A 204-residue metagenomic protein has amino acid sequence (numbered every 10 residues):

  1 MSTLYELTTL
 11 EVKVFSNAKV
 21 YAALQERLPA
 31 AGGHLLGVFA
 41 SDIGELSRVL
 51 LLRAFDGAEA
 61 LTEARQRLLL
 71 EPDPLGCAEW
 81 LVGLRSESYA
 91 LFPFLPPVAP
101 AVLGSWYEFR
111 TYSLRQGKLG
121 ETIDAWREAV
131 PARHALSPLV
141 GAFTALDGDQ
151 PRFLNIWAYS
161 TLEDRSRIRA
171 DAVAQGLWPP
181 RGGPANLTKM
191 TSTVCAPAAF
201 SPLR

Functional and structural regions predicted by a protein language model:
M1-Y5, E11, H34-L50, L70-W106 (+5 more regions): Glycine-rich beta-strand-turn "strand-cap" elements at beta-sheet edges
T8-G32: N-terminal ordered "arm"
T9-V14, R53-G57, T111-Q116, W157-T161: Short beta-strand-to-loop capping motifs
N17-V20, G57-L69, G120-D124, T161-A174: Short amphipathic alpha-helices within nucleic acid-binding modules
